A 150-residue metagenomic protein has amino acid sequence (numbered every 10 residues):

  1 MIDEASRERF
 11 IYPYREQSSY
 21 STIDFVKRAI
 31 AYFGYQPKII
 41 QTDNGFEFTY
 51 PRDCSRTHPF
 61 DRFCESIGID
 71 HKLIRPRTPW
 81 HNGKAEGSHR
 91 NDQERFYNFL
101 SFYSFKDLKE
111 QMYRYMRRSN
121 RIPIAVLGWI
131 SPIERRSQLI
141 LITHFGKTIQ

Functional and structural regions predicted by a protein language model:
M1-F10, Y20: An active-site-proximal beta-strand-loop segment
R7-Y12, K72-I74, N98: Short small-residue beta-strand/loop micro-motif enriched in glycine and branched aliphatics
I11-Y35, I39: Active-site beta-loop-alpha junctions of metal-dependent nucleic acid enzymes, especially the RNase H-like/DDE
R28, D61-R62, S66, R117: Surface-exposed charge patches
P37, D70-H71: Hydrophobic beta-strand scaffold residues
K38-F46: Acyl-donor binding region in acyl/amide transferases
D43, Y50, C54-C64, H71-E94 (+2 more regions): RNase H-like two-metal-ion nuclease catalytic core shared by retroviral integrases and related mobile-element nucleases
I67-I69, N91-Q150: C-terminal domain-tail junction helix/linker
